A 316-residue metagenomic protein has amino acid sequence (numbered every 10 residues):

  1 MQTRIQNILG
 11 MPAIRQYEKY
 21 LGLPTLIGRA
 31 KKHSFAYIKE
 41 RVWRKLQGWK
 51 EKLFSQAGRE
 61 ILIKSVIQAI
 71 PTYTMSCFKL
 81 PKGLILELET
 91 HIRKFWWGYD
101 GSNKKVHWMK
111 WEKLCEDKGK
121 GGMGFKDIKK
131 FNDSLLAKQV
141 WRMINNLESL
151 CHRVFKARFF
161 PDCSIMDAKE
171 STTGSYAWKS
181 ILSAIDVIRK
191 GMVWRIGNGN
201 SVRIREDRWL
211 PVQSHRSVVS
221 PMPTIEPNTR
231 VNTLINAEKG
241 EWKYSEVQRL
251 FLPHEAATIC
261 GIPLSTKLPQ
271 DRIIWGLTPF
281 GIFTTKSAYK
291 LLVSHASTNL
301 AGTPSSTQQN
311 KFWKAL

Functional and structural regions predicted by a protein language model:
M1-L316: A helix-boundary/hinge signal
